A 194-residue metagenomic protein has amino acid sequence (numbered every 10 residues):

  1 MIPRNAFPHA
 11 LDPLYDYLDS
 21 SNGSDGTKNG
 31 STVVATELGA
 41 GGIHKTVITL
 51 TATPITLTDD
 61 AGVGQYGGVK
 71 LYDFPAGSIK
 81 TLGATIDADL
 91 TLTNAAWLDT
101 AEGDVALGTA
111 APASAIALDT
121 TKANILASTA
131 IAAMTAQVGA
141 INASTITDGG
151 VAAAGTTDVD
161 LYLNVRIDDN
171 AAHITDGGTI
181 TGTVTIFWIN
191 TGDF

Functional and structural regions predicted by a protein language model:
M1-F194: Surface-exposed, low-hydrophobicity beta-strand/loop segments enriched in small/polar/acidic residues
